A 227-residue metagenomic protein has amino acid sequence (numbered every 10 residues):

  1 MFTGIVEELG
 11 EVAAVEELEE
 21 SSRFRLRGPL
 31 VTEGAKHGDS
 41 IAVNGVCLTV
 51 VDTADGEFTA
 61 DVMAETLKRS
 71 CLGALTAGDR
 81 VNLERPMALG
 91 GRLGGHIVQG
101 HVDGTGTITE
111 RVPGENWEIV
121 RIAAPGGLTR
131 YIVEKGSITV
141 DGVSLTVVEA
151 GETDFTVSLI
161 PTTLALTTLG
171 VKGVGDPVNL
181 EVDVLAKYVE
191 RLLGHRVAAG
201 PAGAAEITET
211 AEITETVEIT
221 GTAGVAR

Functional and structural regions predicted by a protein language model:
M1-R227: Conserved loop->alpha-helix
